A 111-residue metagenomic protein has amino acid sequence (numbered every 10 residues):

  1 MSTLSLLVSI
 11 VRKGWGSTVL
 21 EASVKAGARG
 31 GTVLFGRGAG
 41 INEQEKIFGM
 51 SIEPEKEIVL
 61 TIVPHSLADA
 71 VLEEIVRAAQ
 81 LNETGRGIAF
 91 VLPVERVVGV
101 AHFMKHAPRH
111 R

Functional and structural regions predicted by a protein language model:
M1-R111: Positively charged, small/polar-rich N-terminal and surface patches that mediate targeting and assembly and bind
